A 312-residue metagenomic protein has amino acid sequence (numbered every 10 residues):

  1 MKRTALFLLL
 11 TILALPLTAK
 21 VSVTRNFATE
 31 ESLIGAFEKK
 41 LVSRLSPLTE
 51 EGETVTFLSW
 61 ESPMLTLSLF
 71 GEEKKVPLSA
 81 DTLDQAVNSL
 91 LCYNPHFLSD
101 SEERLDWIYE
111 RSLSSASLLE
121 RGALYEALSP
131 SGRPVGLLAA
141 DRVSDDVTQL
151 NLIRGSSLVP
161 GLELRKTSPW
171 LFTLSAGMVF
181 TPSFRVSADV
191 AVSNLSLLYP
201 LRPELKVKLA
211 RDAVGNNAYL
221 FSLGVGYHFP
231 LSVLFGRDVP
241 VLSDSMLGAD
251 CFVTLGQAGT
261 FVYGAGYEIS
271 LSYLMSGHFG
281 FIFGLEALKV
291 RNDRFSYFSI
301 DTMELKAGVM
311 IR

Functional and structural regions predicted by a protein language model:
A5, L10-T18: Hydrophobic h-region of N-terminal signal peptides that target proteins for export in Gram-negative bacteria
S22-N26, E38, V42-E73: A short, hydrophobic beta-strand-centered structural micro-motif
D84, N88-S112, E120-T173: Beta-strand/loop-dominated core regions that host nucleotide or nucleotide-derived cofactor-binding catalytic loops
F172, L195-L205, S232-G236, Y273-F283: Repeated loop/turn-to-beta-strand initiation elements of outer-membrane beta-barrel proteins
L174-A176, A188-V190, P203-V207, L223-V225 (+4 more regions): Membrane-embedded beta-strand positions of outer-membrane beta-barrel proteins
A176-P182, V192-N194, V207-A213, Y227-L231 (+3 more regions): Transmembrane beta-strands of outer-membrane beta-barrel pores
V179-R185, V214-S222, P240-L242, A258-G264 (+1 more regions): Transmembrane beta-barrel outer-membrane domains
S299-R312: Outer-membrane beta-barrel "beta-signal"
